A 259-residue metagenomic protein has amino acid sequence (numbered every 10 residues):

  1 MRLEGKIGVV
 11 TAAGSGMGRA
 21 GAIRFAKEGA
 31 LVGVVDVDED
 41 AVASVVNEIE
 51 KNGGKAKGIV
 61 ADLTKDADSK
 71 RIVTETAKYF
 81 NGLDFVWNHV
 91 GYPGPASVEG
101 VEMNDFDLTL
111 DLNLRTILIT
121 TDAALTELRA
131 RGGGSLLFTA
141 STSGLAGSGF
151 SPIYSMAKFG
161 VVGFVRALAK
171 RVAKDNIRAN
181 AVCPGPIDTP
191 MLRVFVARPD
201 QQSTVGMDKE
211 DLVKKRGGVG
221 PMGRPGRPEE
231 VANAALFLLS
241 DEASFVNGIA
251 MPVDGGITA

Functional and structural regions predicted by a protein language model:
R2, F80, L118, R224-V253 (+1 more regions): C-terminal substrate-recognition "lid" of short-chain dehydrogenase/reductases
L3-G33: Canonical Rossmann dinucleotide-binding motif of NAD(H)/NADP(H)-dependent dehydrogenases/reductases, specifically
W87, A173, R178, V246-G248: Short, small/polar-rich loop/turn modules that mediate ligand/substrate recognition or access, typified
S97-V98, E102-L110, R216: Substrate-binding pocket helix/loop in short-chain dehydrogenase/reductase
T121, A157, V165: Active-site helix of classical SDR
T126, K170-K174, S244: Alpha-helical segment proximal to the catalytic Tyr-Lys
S141: Residue(s) in the substrate-gating loop at a strand-loop-helix junction that position the organic substrate next
